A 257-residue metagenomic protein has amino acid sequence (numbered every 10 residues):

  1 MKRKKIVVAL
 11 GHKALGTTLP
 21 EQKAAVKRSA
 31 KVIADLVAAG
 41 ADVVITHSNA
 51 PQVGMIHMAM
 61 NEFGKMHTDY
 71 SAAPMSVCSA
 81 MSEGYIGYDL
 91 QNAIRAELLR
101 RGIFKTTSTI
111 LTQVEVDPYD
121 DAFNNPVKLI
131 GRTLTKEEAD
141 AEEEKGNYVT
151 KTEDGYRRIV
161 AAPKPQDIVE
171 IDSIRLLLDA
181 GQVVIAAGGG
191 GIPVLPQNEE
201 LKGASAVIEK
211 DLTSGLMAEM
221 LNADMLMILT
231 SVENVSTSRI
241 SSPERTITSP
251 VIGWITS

Functional and structural regions predicted by a protein language model:
M1-N49, M55-K65, L176-G181: N-terminal glycine-/serine-/threonine-rich phosphate-binding loop
V7-A9, D42-M55, T106-L111, V184-A187 (+1 more regions): Short beta-strand segments at enzyme active-site cores
A14-G16, A50-G54, V116-Y119, I192-V194 (+1 more regions): Short, active-site-adjacent cap segments at secondary-structure transitions
Q22-K27, A59-Y70, N124-R132, E199-A206: A glycine- and small-aliphatic-rich helix-loop capping segment at beta-alpha/alpha-beta transitions that lines
A24-V32, P74-N92, E97-R100, A161-L178 (+3 more regions): Polyanion-binding loop/helix "lid" in catalytic or ligand-binding cores
M55-T68, S242-I252: Short, flexible, mixed-charge acidic loops at enzyme active sites
F63-V184: Ligand-binding beta-strand-loop-alpha-helix segment within the catalytic cores of soluble metabolic enzymes
D224-L229, E233-S242: Conserved phosphate-donor
